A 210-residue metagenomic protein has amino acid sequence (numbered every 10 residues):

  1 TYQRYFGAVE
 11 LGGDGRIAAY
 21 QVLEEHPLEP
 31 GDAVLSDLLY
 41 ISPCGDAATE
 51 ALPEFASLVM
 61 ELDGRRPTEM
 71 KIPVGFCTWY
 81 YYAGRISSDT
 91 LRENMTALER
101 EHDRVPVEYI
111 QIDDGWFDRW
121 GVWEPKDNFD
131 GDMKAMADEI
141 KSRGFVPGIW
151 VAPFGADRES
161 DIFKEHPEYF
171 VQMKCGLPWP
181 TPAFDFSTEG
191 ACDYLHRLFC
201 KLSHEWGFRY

Functional and structural regions predicted by a protein language model:
T1-E108: Carbohydrate-recognition beta-sandwich/jelly-roll modules in extracellular/periplasmic carbohydrate-active proteins
D37, I112, M136, I140-R143 (+1 more regions): Short tryptophan-centered beta-strand motifs in secreted/extracellular beta-sheet-rich domains of glycan-recognition
R65-E69, E99-V105, A137-G144, F170 (+1 more regions): Acidic (Asp/Glu)-rich catalytic clusters
E69-K71, Y109-E139, D161-F186: Aromatic- and acidic-residue-enriched carbohydrate-binding clefts of CAZyme catalytic domains
K71-P73, Y80, G84, D89 (+1 more regions): Active-site-adjacent "subsite" loops/lids of carbohydrate-active enzymes
P73-G75, E108-I110, G144-G148, R209-Y210: Beta-sheet entry/capping signal
L91-E99, M133-D138, F199-S203: Generic structural signal for well-ordered alpha-helices, preferentially at hydrophobic/aromatic core positions
V105-F117, L195-Y210: Active-site groove signature of glycoside hydrolases
